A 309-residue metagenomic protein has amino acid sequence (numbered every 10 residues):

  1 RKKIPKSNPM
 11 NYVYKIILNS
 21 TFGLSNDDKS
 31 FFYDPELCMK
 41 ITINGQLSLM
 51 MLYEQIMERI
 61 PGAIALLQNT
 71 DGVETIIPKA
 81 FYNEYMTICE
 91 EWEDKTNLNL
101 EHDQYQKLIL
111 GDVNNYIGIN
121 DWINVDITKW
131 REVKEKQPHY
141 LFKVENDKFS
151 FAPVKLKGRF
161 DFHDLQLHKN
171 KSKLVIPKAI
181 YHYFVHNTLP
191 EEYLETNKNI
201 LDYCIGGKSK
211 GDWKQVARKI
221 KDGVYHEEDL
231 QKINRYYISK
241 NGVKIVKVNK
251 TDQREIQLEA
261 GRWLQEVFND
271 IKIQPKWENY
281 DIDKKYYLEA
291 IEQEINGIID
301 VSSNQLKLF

Functional and structural regions predicted by a protein language model:
R1-L52, E58-P61, I76: Helical catalytic core of nucleic-acid polymerases
K6-P9, E54-I64, A80-Y82, E91-N99: Secondary-structure transition/capping motifs at alpha-helix termini and the adjoining loop/turn into the next element
K15, K40, Q46, M50 (+1 more regions): C-terminal, non-catalytic extensions of nucleic-acid polymerases
Y33, N69-T70, Y85-E90: Composition- and surface-driven signal marking solvent-exposed, interaction-prone regions in large proteins
I64-N69, H102: Short beta-strand
N69-G72, N97: Active-site lining segments that contact anionic ligands and/or coordinate catalytic metals
G72-E74, I109: Short secondary-structure capping/turn micro-motifs that flank functional sites
E74-A80: Short beta-strand-to-loop capping motifs
